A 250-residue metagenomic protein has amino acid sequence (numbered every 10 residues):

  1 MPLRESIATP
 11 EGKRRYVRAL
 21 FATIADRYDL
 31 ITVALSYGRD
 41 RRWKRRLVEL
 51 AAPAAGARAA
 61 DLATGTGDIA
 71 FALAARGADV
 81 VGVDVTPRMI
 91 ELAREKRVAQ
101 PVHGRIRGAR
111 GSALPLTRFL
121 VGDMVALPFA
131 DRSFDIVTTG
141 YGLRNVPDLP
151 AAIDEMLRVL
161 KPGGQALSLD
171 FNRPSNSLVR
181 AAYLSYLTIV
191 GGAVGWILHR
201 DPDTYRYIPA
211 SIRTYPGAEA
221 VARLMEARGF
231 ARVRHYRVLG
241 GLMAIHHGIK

Functional and structural regions predicted by a protein language model:
M1-A19: N-terminal auxiliary segments of SAM/dcSAM-dependent transferases
R15, L169-L224, R228, R234: C-terminal alpha-helical "lid/dimerization" subdomain adjacent to the S-adenosyl-L-methionine
R27, S36-A57: Conserved alpha-helix/loop element of class I SAM-dependent methyltransferases that forms part of the SAM/SAH-binding
Y28, V137-T138: Hydrophobic beta-strand segment of the Class I
R58-H103, L116-A126: Class I SAM-dependent methyltransferase SAM/SAH-binding core
V125-I136: A short acidic, Gly/Pro-enriched loop at the edge of an enzyme's catalytic core that lines a small-molecule cofactor
P150-Q165: A short glycine-rich, Lys/Arg-flanked "PGG" loop and its adjoining helix->strand segment in the class I
R228-K250: Core SAM-dependent methyltransferase catalytic element
